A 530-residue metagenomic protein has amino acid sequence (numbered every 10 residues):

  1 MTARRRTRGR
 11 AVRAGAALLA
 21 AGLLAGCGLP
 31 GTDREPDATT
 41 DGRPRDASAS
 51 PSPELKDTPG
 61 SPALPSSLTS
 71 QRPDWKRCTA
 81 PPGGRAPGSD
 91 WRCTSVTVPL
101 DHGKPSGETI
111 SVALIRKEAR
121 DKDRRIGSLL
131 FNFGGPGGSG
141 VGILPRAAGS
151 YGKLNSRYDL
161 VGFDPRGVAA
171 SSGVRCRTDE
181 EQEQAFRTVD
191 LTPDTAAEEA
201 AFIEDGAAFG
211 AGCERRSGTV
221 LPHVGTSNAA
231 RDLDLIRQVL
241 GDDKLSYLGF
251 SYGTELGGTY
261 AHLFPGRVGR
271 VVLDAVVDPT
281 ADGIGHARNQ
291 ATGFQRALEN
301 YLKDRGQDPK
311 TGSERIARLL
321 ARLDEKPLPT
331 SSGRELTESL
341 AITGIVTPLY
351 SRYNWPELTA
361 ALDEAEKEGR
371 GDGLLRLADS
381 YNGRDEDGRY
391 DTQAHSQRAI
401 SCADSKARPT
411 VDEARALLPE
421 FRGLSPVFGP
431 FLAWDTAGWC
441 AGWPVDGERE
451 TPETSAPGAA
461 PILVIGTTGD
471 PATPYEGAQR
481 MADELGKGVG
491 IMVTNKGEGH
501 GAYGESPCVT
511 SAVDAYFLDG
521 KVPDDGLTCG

Functional and structural regions predicted by a protein language model:
M1-L19, S246: N-terminal export and membrane-targeting signals
A3-R4, R8-G9, F186-D190, L320 (+2 more regions): Short, charged low-complexity linear segments at domain edges
R5, D37-A38, K56: A detector of low-complexity, intrinsically disordered, Ser/Thr/Gly/Pro/Ala-rich segments
G22-G26: C-terminal motif of bacterial Sec signal peptides marking the signal peptidase cleavage site
G28-A38, G42-P44: Bacterial lipoprotein signal-peptidase II cleavage site
P30-D33, E54-L340, A399, S405-G530: Gly/Pro-rich cap/lid or specificity-loop segments adjacent to the active site
S48-P53: Extracellular mucin-like PTS domains
R305-S401: Alpha/beta-hydrolase-fold enzymes
